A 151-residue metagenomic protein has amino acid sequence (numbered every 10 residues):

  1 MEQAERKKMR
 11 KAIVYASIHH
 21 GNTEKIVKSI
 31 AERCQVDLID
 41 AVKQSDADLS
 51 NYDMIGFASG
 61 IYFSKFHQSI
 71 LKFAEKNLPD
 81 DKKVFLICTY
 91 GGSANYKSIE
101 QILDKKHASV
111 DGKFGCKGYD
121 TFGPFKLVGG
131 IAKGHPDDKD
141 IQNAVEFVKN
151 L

Functional and structural regions predicted by a protein language model:
M1-K8: Short, Lys/Arg-enriched N-terminal segments with co-localized hydrophobic residues within the first ~10-30 amino acids
K11-A12, I18, E24, E32-D37 (+1 more regions): FMN-binding flavodoxin-like domain, especially the glycine-rich phosphate-binding loop
Q35-D46: A short beta-strand-loop structural module common to alpha/beta enzyme folds
